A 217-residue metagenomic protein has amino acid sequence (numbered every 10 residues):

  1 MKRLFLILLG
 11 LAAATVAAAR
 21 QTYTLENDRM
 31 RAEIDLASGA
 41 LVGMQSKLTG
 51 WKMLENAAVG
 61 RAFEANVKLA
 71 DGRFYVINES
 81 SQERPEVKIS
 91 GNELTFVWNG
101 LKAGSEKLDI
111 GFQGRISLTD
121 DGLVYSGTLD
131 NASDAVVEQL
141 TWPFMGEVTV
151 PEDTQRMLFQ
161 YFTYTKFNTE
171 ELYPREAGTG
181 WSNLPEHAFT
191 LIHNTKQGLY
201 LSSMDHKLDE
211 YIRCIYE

Functional and structural regions predicted by a protein language model:
M1-L4: Positively charged n-region of N-terminal signal peptides that target proteins for export
L9-A18: Hydrophobic h-region of N-terminal signal peptides that target proteins for export in Gram-negative bacteria
L11, S38, A135-V137: Hydrophobic alpha-helical membrane-insertion segments
R20-R31, W51-S81, V87-W98, K102 (+2 more regions): Polysaccharide-binding surfaces and accessory modules of carbohydrate-active proteins
D35-K52: Short, surface-exposed, low-complexity cationic segments
K107-I110: Short linear interaction motifs
